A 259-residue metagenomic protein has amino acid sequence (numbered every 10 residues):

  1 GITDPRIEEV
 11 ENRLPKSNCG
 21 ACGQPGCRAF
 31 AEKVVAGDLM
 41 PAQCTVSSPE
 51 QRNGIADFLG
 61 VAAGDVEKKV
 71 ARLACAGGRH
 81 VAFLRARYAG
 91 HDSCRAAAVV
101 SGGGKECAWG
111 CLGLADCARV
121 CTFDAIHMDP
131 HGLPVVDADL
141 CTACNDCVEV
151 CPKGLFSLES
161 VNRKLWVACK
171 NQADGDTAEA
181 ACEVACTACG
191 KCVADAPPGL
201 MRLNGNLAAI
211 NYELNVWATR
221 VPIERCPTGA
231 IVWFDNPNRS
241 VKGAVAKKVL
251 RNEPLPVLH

Functional and structural regions predicted by a protein language model:
G1-C189, D195, I223-R225, G229-H259: Ferredoxin-type iron-sulfur electron-transfer modules and their immediate structural context
P134-V136, A208-N211: Minor-groove-contacting beta-hairpin "wing" of winged helix-turn-helix DNA-binding domains
A173, N204-L207: Cys/His-clustered metal-coordination modules, chiefly Zn-binding fingers
L200-M201: Short, solvent-exposed loop/linker segments at beta-strand-coil boundaries, enriched for Pro/Gly and Ser/Thr
G205, Y212-L214, D235: Active-site proximal loops enriched in glycine and acidic residues that flank catalytic Cys/His/Asp and coordinate
N215-R220: Surface-exposed, short loops/turns at beta-strand junctions within beta-sandwich domains
